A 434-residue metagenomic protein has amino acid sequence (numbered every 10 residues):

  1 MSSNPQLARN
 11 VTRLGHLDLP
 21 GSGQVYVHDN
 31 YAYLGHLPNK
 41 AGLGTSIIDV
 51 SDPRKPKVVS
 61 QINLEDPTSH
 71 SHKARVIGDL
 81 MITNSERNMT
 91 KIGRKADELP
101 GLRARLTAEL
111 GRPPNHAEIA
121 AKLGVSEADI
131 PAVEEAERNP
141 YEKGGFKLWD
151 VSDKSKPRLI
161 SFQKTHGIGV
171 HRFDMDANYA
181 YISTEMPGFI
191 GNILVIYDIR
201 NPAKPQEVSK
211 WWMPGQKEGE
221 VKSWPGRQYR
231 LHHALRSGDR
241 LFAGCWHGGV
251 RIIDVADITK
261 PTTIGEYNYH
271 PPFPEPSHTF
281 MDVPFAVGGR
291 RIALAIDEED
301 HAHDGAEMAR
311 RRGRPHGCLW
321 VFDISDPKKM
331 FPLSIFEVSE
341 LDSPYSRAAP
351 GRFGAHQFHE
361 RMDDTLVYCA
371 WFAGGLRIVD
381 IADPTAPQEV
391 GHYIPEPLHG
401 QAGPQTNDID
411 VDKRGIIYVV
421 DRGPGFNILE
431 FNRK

Functional and structural regions predicted by a protein language model:
M1-P113, A117-K434: Feature marking well-ordered beta-strand scaffolds used for ligand recognition
